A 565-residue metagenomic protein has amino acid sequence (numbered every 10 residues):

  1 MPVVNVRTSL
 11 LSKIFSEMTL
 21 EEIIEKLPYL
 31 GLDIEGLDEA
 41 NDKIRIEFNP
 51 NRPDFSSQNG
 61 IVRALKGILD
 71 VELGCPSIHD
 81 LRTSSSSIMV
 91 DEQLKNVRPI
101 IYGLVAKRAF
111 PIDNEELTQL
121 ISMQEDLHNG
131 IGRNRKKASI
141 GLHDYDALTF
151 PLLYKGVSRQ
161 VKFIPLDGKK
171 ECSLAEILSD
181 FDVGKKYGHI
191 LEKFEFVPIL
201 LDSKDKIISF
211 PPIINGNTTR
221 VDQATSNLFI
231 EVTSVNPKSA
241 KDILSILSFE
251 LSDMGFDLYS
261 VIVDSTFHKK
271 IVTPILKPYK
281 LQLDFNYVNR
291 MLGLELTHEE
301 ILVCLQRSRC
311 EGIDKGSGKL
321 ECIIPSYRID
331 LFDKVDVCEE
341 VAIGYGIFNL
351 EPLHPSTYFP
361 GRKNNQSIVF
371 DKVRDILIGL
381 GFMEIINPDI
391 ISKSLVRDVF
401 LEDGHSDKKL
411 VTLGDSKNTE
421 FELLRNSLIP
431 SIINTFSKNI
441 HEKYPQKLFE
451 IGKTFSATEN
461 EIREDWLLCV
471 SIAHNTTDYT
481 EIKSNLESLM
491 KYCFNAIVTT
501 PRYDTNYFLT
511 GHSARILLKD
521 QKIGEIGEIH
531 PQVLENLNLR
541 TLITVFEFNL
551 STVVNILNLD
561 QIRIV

Functional and structural regions predicted by a protein language model:
P2-K13, M18-L37, N41-R45, N49-G103 (+4 more regions): Extended, well-folded interaction surfaces typified by the phenylalanyl-tRNA synthetase beta subunit core
I68-E72, G103-K280, R290, M383-V565: TRNA-recognition modules of translation machinery and tRNA-sensing kinases, especially anticodon-binding
